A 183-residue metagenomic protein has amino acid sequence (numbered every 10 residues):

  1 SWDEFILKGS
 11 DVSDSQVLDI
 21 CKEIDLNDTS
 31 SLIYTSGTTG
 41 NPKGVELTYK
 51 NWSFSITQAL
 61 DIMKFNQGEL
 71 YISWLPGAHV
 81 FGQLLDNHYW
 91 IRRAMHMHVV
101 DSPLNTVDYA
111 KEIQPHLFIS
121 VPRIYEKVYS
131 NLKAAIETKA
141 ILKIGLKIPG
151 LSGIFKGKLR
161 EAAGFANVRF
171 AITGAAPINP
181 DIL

Functional and structural regions predicted by a protein language model:
S1-I24, L132-A162: ANL superfamily adenylate-forming
W2-D3, N27, K50, L75: Structural detector for helix-capping/boundary residues
S10-Y34, N41, K64-L70: Conserved pre-ATP/AMP-binding loop-to-beta segment of ANL
E23, E46, I119: Short aromatic/basic micro-patch
T29, T35-T38, Y71, P76 (+2 more regions): Conserved S/T- and glycine-rich ATP-binding loop of Class I adenylate-forming
S30-I56: Conserved AMP-binding A3 loop
S53-S73, G77-K158, N167: Conserved AMP-binding/adenylation subdomain of ANL enzymes
F118, F155-L183: Conserved AMP-binding/adenylate-forming
